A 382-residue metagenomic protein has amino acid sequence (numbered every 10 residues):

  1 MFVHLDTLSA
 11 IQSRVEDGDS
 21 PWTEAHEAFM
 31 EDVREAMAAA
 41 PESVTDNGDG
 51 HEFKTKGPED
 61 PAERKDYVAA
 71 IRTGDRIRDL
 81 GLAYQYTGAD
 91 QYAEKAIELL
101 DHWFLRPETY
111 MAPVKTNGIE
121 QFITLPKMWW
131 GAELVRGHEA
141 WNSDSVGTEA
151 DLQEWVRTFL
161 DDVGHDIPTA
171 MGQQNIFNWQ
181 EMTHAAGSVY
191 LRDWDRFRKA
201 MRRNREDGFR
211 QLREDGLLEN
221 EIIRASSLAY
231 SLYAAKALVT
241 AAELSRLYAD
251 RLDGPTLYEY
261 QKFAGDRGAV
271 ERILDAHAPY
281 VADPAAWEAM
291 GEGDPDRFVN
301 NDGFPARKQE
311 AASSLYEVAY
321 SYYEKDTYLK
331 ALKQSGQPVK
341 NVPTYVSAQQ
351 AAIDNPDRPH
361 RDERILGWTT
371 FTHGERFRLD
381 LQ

Functional and structural regions predicted by a protein language model:
M1-A170, N178, R205, R213-D215 (+1 more regions): Extracellular glycan-targeting catalytic surfaces
E120, I176, S227-A234, D266: Secondary-structure capping and boundary motifs in well-ordered enzyme cores
Q173: Hydrophobic, aromatic-lined core segments that form the binding pocket/scaffold for planar heteroaromatic ligands
R196-R213: A structural motif
